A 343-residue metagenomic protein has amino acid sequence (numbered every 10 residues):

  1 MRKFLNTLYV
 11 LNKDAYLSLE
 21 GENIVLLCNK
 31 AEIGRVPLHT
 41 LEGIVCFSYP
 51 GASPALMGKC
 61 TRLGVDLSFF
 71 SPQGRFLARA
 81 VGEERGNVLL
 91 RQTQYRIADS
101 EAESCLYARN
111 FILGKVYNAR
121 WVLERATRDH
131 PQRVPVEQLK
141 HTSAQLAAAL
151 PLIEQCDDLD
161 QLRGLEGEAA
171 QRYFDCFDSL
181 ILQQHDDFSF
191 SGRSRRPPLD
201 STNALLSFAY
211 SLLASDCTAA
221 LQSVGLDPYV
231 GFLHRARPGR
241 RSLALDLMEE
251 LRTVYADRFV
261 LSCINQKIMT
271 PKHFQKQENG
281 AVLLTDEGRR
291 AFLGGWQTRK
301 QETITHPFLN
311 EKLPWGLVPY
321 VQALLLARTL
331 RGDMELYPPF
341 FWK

Functional and structural regions predicted by a protein language model:
M1-L19, N29, R35, N87-Y229 (+1 more regions): Active-site helix-to-loop segments that bind/position phosphate- or nucleotide-bearing substrates and donors across
M1-P72, E83: Terminal-proximal segments
T40, S48-W121: A surface-exposed, charged beta-strand/loop segment in the N-terminal or early-internal portion of soluble proteins
